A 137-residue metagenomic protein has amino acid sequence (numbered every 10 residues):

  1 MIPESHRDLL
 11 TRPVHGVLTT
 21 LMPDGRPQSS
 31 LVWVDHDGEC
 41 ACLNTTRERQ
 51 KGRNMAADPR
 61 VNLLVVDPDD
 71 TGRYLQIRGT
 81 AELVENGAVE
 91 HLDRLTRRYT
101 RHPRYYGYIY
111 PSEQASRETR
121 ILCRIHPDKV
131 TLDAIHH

Functional and structural regions predicted by a protein language model:
M1-E4, Q28, T46, Q50 (+1 more regions): Residues at secondary-structure transition points
M1-G16: Short, basic/aromatic recognition patches
P3, R7, G52, V89-L92: Short, structured helix-loop boundary elements
R7-D8, W33, R53, E113-A115: Short secondary-structure boundary/capping segments
L9, P23, E82-V84: Short alpha-helical scaffold segments that flank and stabilize functional sites
P13-R47, R53-M55, V61-V65, Y74-I77: Short beta-strand segments
P68, R73-H137: Charged, gly/pro-rich active-site loop segments
